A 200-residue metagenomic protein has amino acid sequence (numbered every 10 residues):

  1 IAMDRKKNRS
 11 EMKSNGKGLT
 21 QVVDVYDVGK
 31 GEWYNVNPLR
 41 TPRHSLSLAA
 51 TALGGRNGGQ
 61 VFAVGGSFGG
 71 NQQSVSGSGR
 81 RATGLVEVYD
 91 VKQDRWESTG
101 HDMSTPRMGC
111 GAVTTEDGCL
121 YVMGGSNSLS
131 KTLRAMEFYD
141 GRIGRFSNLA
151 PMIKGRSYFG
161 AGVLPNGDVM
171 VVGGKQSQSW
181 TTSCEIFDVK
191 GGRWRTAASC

Functional and structural regions predicted by a protein language model:
I1-C200: Kelch-like beta-propeller repeat domains
